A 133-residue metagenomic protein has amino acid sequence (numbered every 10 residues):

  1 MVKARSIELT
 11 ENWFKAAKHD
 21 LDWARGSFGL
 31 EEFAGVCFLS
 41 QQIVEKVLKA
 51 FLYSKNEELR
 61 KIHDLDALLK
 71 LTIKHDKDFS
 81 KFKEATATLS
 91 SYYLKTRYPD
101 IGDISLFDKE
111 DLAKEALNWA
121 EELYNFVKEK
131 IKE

Functional and structural regions predicted by a protein language model:
M1-E133: Terminal alpha-helical segments
